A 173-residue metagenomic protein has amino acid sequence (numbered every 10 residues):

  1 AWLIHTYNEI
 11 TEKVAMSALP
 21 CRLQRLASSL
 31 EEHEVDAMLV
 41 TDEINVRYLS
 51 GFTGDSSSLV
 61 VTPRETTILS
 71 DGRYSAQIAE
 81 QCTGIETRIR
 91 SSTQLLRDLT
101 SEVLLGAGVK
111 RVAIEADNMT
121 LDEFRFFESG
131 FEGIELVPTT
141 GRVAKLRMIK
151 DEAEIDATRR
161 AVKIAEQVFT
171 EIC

Functional and structural regions predicted by a protein language model:
Y7, K13, S17-A18, L23 (+2 more regions): Flexible, acidic/His-enriched mid-domain "rim/lid" segments that flank
I10-G106, K163-V168: N-terminal accessory/capping or targeting/presequence segment of soluble
